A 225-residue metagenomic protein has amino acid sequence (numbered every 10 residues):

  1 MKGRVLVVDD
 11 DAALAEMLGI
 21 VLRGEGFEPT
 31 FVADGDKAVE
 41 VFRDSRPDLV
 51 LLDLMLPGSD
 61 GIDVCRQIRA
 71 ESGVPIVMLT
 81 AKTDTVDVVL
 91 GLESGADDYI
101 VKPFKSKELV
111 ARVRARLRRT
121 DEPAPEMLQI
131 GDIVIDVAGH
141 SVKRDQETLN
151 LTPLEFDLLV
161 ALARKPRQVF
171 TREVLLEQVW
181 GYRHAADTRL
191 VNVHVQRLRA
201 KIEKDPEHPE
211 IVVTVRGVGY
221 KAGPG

Functional and structural regions predicted by a protein language model:
K2, R46-D48, E71-I76, A185: His-Asp phosphorelay/catalytic-motif detector in bacterial-type signaling
G3-R4, R114-V169, E173: Short, Lys/Arg-enriched segments at the junction into DNA-binding effector domains of transcriptional regulators
E16-G24: Charged docking surfaces used in two-component/phosphorelay signaling
G26-G35, V41: Short hydrophobic/Thr-rich beta-strand motif most characteristic of the beta2 strand and flanking loop of CheY-like
V32-A33, L56-S59, V86: Hydrophobic residue at a beta-alpha junction that N-caps the helix immediately following a catalytic beta-strand/loop
S45-L51, L56: Active-site beta3 strand of CheY-like receiver
D60, R66, A70, P75-Q129: Basic, amphipathic DNA-recognition helix from helix-turn-helix-like DNA-binding domains
P123-M127, N150, V193-V195, R199-G225: DNA-binding patch around the recognition helix
